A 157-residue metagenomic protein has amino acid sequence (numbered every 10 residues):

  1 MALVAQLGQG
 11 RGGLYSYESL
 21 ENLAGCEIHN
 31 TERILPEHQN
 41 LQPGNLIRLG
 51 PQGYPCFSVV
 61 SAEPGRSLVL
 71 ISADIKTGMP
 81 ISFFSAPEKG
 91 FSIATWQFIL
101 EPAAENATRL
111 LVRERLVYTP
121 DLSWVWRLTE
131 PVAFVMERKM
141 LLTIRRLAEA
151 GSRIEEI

Functional and structural regions predicted by a protein language model:
M1-P43, L147, I154-I157: Hydrophobic ligand-binding cavity/cleft-lining segments
M1-V4, V59, L110-V112, I144: Hydrophobic pocket/interface hotspot
A5, Q9, P64, E105 (+2 more regions): Residue-level marker of positions within ordered structural domains that often coincide with functionally constrained
Q6, L14, S19-N22, N40 (+5 more regions): Residue-level preference for alpha-helix termini and adjacent loops
S19-H29, K76, R115-P120, T129: Structured surface interface patches that mediate subunit assembly and partner/cofactor docking
E37-P102: A contiguous catalytic/ligand-binding core that recognizes phosphate-bearing ligands
F57-E63, N106, A148, E155-I157: Aromatic-glycine hotspot motif
M79-R138, L142-R146, E155: Beta-strand/loop substructures that line and gate deep hydrophobic ligand-binding cavities in soluble
